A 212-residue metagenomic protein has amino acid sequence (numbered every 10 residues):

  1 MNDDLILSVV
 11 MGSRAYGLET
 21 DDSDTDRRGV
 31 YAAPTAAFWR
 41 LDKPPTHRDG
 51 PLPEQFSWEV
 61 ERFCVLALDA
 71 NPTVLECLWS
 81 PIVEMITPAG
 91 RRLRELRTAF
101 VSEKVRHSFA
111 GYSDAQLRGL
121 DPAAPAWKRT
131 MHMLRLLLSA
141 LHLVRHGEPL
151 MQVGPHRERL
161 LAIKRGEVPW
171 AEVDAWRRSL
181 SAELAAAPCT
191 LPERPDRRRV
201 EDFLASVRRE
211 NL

Functional and structural regions predicted by a protein language model:
M1-P88: An N-terminal structural lobe/cap that precedes and organizes the functional/catalytic core across diverse proteins
S8, S13, S23, S57 (+7 more regions): Generic serine detector
E19, P34, L41, L66 (+4 more regions): Generic signature of intrinsically disordered, low-complexity segments enriched in small/polar residues
A67, L137-V144, V207, N211: Generic structural signal for hydrophobic core residues of well-folded globular domains
M85-E201: Conserved nucleotidyltransferase catalytic core and NTase-mimicking acidic/glycine-rich helix/loop elements in nucleic
R197-L212: Short, amphipathic C-terminal "tail helix"
